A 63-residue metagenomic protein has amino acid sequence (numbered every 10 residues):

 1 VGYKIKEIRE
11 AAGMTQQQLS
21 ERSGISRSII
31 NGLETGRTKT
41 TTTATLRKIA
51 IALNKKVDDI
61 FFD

Functional and structural regions predicted by a protein language model:
V1-A11: A short, Lys/Arg-rich alpha-helix, primarily the initiator
K6, Q17, R47: Residues within the helices of the helix-turn-helix
R9, S20, A50: The alpha-helix within a helix-turn-helix
M14-G32: Short alpha-helical DNA-recognition segment
R22, K39-T40, I51-A52: Residue cluster at the C-terminal edge of the helix-turn-helix DNA-binding motif
T35: Short, conserved catalytic or interaction motifs in soluble domains
A44-D59: DNA major-groove recognition helix of helix-turn-helix/homeodomain DNA-binding modules
